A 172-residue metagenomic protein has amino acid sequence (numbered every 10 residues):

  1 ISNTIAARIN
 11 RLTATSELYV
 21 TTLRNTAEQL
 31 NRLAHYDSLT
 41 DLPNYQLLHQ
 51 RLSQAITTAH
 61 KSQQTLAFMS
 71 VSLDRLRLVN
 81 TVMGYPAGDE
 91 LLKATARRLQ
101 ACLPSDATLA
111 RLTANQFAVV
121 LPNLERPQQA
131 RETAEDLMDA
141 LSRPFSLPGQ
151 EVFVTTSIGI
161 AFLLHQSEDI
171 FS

Functional and structural regions predicted by a protein language model:
I1-N3: Cytoplasm-proximal transmembrane signaling helix
I5-R8, L12-T22, T26, L33 (+1 more regions): Amphipathic coiled-coil signal-transmission "stalk" helices
R8, S157-G159: PAS-family sensory domains
N31, H35, T40-F68, D74-P104 (+2 more regions): Conserved long alpha-helical elements within nucleotide-processing catalytic cores of c-di-GMP signaling and class III
Q64, A110-T113, P127, L141-S157 (+1 more regions): Catalytic core regions of nucleotide second-messenger enzymes
E90, Q128-E132, Q150-F153, L163-S172: Catalytic cores and conserved motifs of cyclic dinucleotide signaling enzymes
A118, G159-I160: Short aromatic/hydrophobic contact patches that present stacked aromatics for nucleic-acid/ligand binding
N123, I160-L164: PAS-family sensory domains and close relatives that share small-molecule sensor folds
